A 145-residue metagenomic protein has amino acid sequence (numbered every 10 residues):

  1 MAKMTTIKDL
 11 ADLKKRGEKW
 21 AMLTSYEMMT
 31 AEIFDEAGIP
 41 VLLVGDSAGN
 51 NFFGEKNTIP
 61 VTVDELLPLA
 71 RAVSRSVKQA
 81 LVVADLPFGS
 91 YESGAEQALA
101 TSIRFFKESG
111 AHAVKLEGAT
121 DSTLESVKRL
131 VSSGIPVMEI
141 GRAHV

Functional and structural regions predicted by a protein language model:
M1-T24: N-terminal amphipathic alpha-helix/helix-capping segment at the start of soluble metabolic enzymes
R16-W20, M28-M29, A37-P40: Positively charged, small/polar-rich N-terminal and surface patches that mediate targeting and assembly and bind
T30-D35, V41, F52-D121, V131 (+1 more regions): Active-site beta->alpha loop and helix N-cap motifs at the rims of alpha/beta catalytic domains
D46-S47, L86, G118, G141: Short secondary-structure boundary segments
A143-V145: Conserved small/polar residues in nucleotide/adenosyl-binding loops
